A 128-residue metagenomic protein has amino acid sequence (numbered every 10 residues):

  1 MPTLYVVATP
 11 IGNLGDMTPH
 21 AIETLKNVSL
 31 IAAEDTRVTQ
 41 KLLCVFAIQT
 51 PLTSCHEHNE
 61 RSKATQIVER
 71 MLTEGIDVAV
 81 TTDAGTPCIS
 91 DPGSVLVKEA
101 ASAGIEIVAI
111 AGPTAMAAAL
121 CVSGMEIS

Functional and structural regions predicted by a protein language model:
M1-H58: Glycine-rich, flexible N-terminal cofactor/catalytic loop recognition
T18-P19, A64-T65, S90-S94: Conserved strand-to-helix beginnings and helix N-cap segments that scaffold or border functional pockets
E34-R37, H58-N59, A84, A111-T114: Short beta->alpha linker loops
N59-V68: Glycine-rich, highly charged phosphate/nucleotide-binding loops
L72-S128: Short glycine-cluster motifs
